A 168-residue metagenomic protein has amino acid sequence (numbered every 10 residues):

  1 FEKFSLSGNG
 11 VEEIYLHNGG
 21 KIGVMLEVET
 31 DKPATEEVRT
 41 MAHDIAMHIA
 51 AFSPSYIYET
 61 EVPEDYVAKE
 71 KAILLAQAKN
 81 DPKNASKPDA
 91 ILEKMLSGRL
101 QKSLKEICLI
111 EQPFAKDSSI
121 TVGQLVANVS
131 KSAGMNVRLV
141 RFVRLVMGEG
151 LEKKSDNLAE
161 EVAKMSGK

Functional and structural regions predicted by a protein language model:
F1-K168: N-terminal assembly/interaction segments in proteins that build large macromolecular machines
